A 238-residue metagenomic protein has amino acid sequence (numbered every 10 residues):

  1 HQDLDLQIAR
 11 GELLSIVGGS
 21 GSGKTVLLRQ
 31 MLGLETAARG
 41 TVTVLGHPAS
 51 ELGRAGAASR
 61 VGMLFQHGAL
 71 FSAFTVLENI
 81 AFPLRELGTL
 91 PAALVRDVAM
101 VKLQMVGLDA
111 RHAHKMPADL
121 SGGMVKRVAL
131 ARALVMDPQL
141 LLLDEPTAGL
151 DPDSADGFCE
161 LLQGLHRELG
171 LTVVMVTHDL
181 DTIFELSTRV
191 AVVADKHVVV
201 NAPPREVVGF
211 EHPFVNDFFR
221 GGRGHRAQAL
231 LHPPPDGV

Functional and structural regions predicted by a protein language model:
V17-G19: The feature captures the beta-strand-to-loop junction immediately N-terminal to the Walker
L32: Helix-to-loop junction immediately C-terminal to a conserved catalytic motif
P48-G62, E86, A93, V207-F210: ABC ATPase NBD coupling module
A93-R111: Conserved ABC ATPase "signature" region
M116-L120, M124: Conserved ABC ATPase signature
D137: Conserved catalytic motifs of ABC-family nucleotide-binding domains
L141-D144: Catalytic Walker B motif of ABC-type/P-loop ATPase nucleotide-binding domains
